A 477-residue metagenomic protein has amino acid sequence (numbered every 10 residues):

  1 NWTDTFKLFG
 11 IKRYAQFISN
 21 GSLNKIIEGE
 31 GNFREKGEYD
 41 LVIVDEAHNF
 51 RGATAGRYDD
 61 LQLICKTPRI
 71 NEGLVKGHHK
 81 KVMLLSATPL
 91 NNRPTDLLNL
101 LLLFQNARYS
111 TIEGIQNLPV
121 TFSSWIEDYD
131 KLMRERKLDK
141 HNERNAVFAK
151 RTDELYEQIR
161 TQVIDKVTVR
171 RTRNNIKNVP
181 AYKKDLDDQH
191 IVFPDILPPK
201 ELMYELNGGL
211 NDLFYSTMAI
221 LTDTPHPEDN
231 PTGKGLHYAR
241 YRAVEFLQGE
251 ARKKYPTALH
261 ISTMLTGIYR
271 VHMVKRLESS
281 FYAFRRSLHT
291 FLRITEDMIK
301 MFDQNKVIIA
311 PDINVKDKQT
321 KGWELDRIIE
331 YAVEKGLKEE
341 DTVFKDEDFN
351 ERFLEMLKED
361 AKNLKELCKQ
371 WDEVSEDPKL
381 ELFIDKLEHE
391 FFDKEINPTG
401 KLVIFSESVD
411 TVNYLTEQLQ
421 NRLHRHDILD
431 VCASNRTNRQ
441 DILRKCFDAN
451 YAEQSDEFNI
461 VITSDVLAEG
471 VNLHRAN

Functional and structural regions predicted by a protein language model:
N1-V120, E355, E359-N477: ASCE P-loop NTPase motor core, strongest for the SF2 helicase catalytic module
F17-F50, T54-K80, L84-A87, D96 (+1 more regions): Inter-lobe coupling linker of SF2 helicases/translocases
D185-L206, E228-I460: Conserved Helicase C-terminal RecA-like lobe
